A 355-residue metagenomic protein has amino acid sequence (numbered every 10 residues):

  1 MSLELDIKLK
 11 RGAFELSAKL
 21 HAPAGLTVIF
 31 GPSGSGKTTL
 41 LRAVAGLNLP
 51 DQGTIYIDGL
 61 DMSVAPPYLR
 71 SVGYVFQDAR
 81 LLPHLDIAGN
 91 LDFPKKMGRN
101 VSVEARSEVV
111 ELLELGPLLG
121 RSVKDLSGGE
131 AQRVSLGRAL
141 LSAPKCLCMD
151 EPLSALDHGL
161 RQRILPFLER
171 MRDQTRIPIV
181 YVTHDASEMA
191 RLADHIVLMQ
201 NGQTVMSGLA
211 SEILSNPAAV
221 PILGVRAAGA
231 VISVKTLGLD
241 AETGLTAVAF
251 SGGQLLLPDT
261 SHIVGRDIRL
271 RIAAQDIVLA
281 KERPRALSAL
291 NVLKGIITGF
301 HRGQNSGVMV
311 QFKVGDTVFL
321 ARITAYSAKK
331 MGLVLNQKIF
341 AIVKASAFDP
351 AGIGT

Functional and structural regions predicted by a protein language model:
L60-F76, M97: ABC ATPase NBD coupling module
D61, V101-L118, E169-R170: Conserved ABC ATPase "signature" region
A65-P66, L85, G89-E104, L112: ABC-type ATPase nucleotide-binding domains, specifically the catalytic core motifs of the NBD
S122-L126, E130: Conserved ABC ATPase signature
L147-E151: Catalytic Walker B motif of ABC-type/P-loop ATPase nucleotide-binding domains
E169, D173, T183-G253: Internal alpha/beta loop-helix hairpins
Q254-H301, V318, R322-T355: Glycine/charge-rich catalytic "coupling/switch" loops of P-loop NTPases
